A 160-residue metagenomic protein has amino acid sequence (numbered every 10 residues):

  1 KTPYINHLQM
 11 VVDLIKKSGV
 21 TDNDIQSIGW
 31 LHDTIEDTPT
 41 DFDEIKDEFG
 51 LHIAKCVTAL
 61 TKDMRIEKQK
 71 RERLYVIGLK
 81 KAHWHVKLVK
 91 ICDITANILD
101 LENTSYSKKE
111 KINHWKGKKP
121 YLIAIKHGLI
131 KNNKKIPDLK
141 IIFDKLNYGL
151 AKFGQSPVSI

Functional and structural regions predicted by a protein language model:
K1-I160: Active-site helical microenvironments for divalent-metal-assisted chemistry
